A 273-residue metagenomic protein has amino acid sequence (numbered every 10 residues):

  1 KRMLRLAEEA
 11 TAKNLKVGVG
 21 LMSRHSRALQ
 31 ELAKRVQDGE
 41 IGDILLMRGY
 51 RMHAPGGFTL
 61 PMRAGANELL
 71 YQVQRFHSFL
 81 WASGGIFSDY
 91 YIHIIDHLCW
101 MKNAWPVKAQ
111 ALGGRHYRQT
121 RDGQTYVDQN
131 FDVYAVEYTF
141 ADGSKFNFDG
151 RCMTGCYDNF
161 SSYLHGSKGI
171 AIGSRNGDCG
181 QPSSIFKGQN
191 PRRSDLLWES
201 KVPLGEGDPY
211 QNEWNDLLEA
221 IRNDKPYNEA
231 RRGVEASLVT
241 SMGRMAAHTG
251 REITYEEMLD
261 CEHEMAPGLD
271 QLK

Functional and structural regions predicted by a protein language model:
K1-L15: Rossmann-fold NAD(P)-binding glycine/threonine-rich loop
M3-L6, L32, M242: Aromatic/hydrophobic pocket-lining residues that form π-stacking "cages" and hydrophobic walls in ligand
T11-V127, V136, T154-C156, S161-Y163 (+3 more regions): Predominantly a Rossmann-like dinucleotide-binding segment in NAD(P)-dependent oxidoreductases
A12-V17, S144, D224-P226: Short, surface-exposed connector motifs at secondary-structure boundaries
V17-G20, N147-D149, E229-A230: Short catalytic-loop micro-motif centered on adjacent basic/acidic residues
L70, D89, H93-P106, Q110 (+3 more regions): C-terminal helical cap and adjacent loop that interface with cofactors, partners, or active-site loops
A141-K145, K168-G169: Glycine-centered tight beta-turn/hairpin loop motif at sheet-sheet or coil-to-beta transitions
G143-F148, C152-T154: Phosphate/diphosphate-binding loops
